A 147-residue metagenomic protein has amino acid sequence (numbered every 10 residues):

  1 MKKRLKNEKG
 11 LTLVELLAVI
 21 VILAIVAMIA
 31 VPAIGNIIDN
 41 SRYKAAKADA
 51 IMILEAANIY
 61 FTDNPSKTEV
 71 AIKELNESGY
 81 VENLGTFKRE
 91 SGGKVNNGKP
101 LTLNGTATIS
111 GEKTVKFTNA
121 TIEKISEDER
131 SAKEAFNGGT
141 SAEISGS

Functional and structural regions predicted by a protein language model:
M1-L11: N-terminal leader/signal peptides at the extreme start of proteins
R4, I37-S41: Amphipathic alpha-helical segments that mediate coupling or scaffolding at interfaces
K9-G35: N-terminal single-pass transmembrane signal-anchor helix
V19, N40-Y43: Membrane-interface junctions
G35-I38, L54: Conserved protein kinase catalytic domain
R42-S66: Membrane-proximal N-terminal amphipathic helix
P65-T118: Extracellular/periplasmic head regions of type IV pilus-like filament subunits
N97-S147: Short, surface-exposed interaction loops/tails
